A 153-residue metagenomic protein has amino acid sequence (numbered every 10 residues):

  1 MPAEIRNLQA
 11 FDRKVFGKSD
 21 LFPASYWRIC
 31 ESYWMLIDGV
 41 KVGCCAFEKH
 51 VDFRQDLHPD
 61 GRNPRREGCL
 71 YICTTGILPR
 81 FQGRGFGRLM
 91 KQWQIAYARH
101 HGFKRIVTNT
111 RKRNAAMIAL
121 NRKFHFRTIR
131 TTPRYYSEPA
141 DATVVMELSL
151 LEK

Functional and structural regions predicted by a protein language model:
M1-A10: A short beta-loop-alpha structural element at the N-terminal edge of CoA-dependent acyl/N-acetyltransferase catalytic
A3, K112-A116: Short alpha-helical
Q9-R80: Acetyl-CoA-dependent GNAT
D52, N109-T110, R122-T143: Conserved catalytic-core motifs of GNAT/GCN5-like acyltransferases
I77, G83-A96, A119-K123: Conserved acetyl-CoA-binding loop-helix of GNAT-fold acetyltransferases
A98-T110: Conserved GNAT acetyl-CoA-binding A-motif
V145-S149: Short C-terminal beta-strand
